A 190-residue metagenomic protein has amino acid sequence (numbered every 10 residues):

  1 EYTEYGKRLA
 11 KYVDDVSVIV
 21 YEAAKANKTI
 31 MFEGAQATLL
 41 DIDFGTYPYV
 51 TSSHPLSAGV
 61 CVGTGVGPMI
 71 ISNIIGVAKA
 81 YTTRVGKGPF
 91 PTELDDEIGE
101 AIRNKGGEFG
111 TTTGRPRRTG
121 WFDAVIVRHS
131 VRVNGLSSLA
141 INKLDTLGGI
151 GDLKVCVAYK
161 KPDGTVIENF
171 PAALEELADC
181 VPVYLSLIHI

Functional and structural regions predicted by a protein language model:
E1-I19, A23, I30: Internal alpha/beta core interface subdomains
A10-D14, M31-E33, L40-D41, G76 (+2 more regions): General beta-strand structural signal in soluble alpha/beta enzymes
Y21-K25, I30-F32, L39-D41, S53 (+4 more regions): Solvent-exposed alpha-helices and their adjacent loops that cap or buttress functional pockets in soluble metabolic
A37-L40, G148: Short, active-site-adjacent cap segments at secondary-structure transitions
I42-G45, L153: A short secondary-structure junction signal
F44-P55: A glycine- and small-aliphatic-rich helix-loop capping segment at beta-alpha/alpha-beta transitions that lines
V60-S186: A glycine- and small/hydrophobic-rich beta-loop-beta segment that serves as a flexible "lid/hinge" or phosphate-binding
I188-I190: Conserved small/polar residues in nucleotide/adenosyl-binding loops
